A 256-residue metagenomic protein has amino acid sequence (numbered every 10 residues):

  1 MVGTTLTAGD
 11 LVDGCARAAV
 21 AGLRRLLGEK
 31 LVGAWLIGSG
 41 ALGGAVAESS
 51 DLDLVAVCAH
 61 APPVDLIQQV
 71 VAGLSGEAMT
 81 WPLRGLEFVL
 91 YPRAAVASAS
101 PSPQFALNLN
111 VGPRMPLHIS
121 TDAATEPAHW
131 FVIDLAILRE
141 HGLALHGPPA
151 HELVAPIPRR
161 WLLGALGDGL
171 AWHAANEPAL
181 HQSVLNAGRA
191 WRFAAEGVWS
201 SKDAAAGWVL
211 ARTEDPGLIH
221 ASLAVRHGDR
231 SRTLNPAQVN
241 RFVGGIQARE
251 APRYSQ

Functional and structural regions predicted by a protein language model:
M1-W35, D65-I67, S255-Q256: Helical scaffold of the NTase/Pol beta-like nucleotidyltransferase catalytic core
V2-L6, A56, A224-R230: Glycine- and acidic
V2-T5, A72-E177: Conserved NTP/Mg2+-binding pocket subregion across the NTase superfamily
G9, D13, H60-V64, R232 (+1 more regions): Flexible, glycine- and charge-enriched loops at secondary-structure boundaries
L36-G76, G85-P92: Catalytic metal-binding acidic patch
T121, H129-I137, G142-Q256: Nucleotidyltransferase catalytic cores
